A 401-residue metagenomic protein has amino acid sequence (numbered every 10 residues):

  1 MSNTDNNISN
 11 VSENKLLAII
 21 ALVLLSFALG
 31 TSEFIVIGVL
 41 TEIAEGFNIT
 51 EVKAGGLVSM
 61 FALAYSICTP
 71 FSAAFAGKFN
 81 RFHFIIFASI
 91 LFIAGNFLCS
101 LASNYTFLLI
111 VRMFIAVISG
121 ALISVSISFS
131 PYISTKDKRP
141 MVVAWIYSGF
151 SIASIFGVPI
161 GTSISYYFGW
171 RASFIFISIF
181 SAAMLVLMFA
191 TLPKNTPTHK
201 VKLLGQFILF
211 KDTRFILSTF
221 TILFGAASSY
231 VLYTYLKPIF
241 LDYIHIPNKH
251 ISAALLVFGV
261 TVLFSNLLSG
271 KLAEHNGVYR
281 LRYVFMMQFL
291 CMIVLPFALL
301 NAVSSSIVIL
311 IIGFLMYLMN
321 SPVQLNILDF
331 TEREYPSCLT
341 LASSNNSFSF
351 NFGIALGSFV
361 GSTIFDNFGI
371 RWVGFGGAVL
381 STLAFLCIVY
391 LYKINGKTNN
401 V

Functional and structural regions predicted by a protein language model:
A18-E51, T69, L232-K237: Extracytoplasmic
N48, N80, L101-F107, H245 (+1 more regions): Helix-breaking motifs and short loop linkers at transmembrane-helix boundaries and internal kinks in secondary membrane
I67-T106: Conserved MFS/SLC helix-loop-helix module at the cytosolic interface between two early adjacent transmembrane helices
T69-N80, N266-G277, F365: Helix-to-loop junctions at the C-terminal end of transmembrane segments in multipass secondary transporters
A94-L98, T106-I115, V303-I311: Paired small-residue
Y105-F107, T135-L192, Y235-I239, P247: Helix-loop-helix hairpin linking two adjacent transmembrane segments in secondary transporters
V111-G149: Cytoplasmic helix-loop-helix junction between adjacent transmembrane helices in 12-TM secondary transporters
F330-F368: A late C-terminal transmembrane helix in Major Facilitator Superfamily
